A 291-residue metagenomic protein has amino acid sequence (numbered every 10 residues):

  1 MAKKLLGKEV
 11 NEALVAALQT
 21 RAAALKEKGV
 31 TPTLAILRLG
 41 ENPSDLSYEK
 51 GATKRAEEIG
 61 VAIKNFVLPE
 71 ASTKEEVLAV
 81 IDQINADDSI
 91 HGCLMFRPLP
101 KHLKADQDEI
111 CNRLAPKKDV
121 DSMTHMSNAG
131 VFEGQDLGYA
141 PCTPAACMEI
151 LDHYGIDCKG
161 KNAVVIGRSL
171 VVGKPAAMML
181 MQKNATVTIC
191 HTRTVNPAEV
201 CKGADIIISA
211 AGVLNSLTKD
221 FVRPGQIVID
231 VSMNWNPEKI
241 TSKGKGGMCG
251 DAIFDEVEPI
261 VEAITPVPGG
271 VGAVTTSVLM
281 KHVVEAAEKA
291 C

Functional and structural regions predicted by a protein language model:
M1-V30: Positively charged, low-complexity intrinsically disordered leader regions
T31-G40: Short beta-strand segments enriched in small/hydrophobic residues
L39-T53, Q135-V231, N236-D255: Glycine-rich phosphate/diphosphate-binding loop of Rossmann-like nucleotide-binding domains
A56-E70, V187-I189: Short beta-strand elements in bilobed, periplasmic/extracellular small-molecule ligand-binding domains
E76-D88: Short, well-structured alpha-helical segments in soluble
S89-I90, A204: Short, high-confidence coil segments that cap the C-terminus of an alpha-helix and link into the following beta-strand
G92-C158, N215: Anion-binding alpha/beta catalytic cores of soluble intermediary-metabolism enzymes, centered on
D108-V120, T124-A129, S232-A290: Rossmann-fold NAD(P)-binding glycine/threonine-rich loop
